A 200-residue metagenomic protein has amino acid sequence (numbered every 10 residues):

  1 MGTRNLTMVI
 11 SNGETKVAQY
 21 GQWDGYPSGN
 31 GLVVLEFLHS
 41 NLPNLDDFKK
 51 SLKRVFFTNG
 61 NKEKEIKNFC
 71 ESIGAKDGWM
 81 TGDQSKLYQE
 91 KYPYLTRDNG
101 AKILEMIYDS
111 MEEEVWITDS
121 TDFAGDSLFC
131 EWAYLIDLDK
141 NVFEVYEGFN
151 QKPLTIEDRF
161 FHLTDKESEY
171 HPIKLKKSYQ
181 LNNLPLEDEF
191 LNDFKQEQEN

Functional and structural regions predicted by a protein language model:
M1-V33: Short, extreme N-terminal segment that most often corresponds to the first beta-strand
N30-L35, G60, K64: Generic alpha-helix signal with a bias toward terminal, lower-confidence helices and secondary-structure junctions
N41-N200: Low-complexity intrinsically disordered segments
